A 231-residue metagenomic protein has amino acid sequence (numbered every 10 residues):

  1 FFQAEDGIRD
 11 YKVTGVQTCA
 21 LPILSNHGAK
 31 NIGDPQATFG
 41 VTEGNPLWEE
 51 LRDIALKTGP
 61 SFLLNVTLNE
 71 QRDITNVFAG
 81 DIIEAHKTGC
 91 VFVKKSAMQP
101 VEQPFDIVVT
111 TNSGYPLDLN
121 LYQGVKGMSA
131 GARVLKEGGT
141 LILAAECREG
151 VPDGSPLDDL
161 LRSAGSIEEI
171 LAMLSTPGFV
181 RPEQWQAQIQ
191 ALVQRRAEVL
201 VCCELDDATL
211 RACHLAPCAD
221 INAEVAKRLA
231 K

Functional and structural regions predicted by a protein language model:
F1-C19: Single conserved hydrophobic/aromatic residue that forms the stacking wall/gate of nucleotide- or nucleobase-binding
V13-T140, A145-K231: Metallocofactor- and cofactor-centric catalytic cores in central/energy metabolism, strongly enriched
